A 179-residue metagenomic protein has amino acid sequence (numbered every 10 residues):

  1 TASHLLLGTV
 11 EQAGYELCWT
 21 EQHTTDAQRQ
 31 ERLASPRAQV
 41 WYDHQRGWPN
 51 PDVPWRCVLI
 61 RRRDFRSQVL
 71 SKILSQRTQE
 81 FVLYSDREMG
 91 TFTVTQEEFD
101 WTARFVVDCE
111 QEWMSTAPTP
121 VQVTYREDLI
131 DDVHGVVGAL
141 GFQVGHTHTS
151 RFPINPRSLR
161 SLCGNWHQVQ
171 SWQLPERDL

Functional and structural regions predicted by a protein language model:
T1-E80, D108-E112, A117-P118, Q122 (+2 more regions): PAPS-dependent sulfotransferase catalytic domain
T1-S3, D128-D131, V144: Short intrinsically disordered, low-complexity coil segments enriched in acidic
Q30-E31, D86-T93, F99, G135-L179: PAPS-dependent sulfotransferase catalytic core
F65-Q68, D128-L129, R151: Residue-level preference for alpha-helix termini and adjacent loops
S71-V136: PAPS-dependent sulfotransferase catalytic domain
